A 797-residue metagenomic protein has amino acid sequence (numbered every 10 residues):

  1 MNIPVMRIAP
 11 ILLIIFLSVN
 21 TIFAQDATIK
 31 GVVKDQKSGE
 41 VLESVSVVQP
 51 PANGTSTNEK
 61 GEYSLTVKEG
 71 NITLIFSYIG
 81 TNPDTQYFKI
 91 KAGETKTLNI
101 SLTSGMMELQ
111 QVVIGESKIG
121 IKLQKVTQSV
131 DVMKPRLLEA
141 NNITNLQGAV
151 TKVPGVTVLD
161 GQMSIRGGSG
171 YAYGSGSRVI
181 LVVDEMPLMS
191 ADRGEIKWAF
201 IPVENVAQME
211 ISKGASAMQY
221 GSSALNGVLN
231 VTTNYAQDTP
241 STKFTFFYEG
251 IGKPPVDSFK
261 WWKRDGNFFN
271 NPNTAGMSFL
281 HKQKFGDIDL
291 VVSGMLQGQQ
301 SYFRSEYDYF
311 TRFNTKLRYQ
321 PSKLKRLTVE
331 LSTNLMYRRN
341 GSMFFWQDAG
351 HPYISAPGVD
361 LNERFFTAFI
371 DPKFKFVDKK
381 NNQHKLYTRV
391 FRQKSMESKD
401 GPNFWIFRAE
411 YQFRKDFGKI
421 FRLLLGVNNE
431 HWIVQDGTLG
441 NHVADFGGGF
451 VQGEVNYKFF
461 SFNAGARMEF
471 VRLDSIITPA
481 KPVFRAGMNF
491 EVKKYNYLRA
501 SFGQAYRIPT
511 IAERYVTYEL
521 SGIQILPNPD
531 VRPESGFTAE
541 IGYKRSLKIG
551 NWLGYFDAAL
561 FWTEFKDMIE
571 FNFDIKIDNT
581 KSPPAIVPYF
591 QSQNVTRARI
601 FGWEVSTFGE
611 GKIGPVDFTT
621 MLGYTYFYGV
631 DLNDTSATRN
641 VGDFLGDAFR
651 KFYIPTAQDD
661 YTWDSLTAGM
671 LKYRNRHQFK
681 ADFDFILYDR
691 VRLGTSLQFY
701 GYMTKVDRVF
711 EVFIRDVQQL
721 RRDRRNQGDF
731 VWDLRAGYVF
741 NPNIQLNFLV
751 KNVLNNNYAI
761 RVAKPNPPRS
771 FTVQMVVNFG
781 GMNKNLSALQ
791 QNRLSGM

Functional and structural regions predicted by a protein language model:
V32-S38, V45-P50, S77-T81, K91 (+1 more regions): Short, acidic, small-residue-rich periplasmic hinge/interaction motif at the N-terminus of Gram-negative outer-membrane
Y63-T66, M186-G214: Short acidic/polar hinge/loop motifs at secondary-structure boundaries that mediate gating or recognition
Q147-M186, S190: Extracytoplasmic beta-strand/coil segments of soluble accessory domains associated with Gram-negative outer-membrane
S190-D192, N205-A207, M218-N230, Y235-F303 (+3 more regions): Outer-membrane beta-barrel translocator/receptor signature
Q299-R408, N757: Flexible loop and strand-edge segments within Gram-negative outer membrane beta-barrel domains
S332-T333, F374, I420-L424, D436-E564 (+1 more regions): Structural signature of Gram-negative outer-membrane beta-barrels, strongest in the C-terminal barrel of TonB-dependent
K385-S395, R499, R532-Q593, R599-F601: Membrane-embedded beta-barrel scaffold of Gram-negative outer-membrane proteins
F460, F561-E564, V587-V709: Gram-negative outer-membrane beta-barrel transporters
